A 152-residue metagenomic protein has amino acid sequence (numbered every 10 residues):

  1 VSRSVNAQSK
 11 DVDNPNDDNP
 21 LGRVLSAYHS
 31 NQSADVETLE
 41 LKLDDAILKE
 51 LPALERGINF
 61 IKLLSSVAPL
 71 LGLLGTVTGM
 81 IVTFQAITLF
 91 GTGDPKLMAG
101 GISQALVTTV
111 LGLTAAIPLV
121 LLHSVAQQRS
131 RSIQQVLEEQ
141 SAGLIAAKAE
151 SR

Functional and structural regions predicted by a protein language model:
V1-L70, M80-T92, L121-R152: Predominantly long cytosolic amphipathic alpha-helical stalk/bundle segments
V67-L74, T114-P118: Internal alpha-helical transmembrane segments of multipass membrane proteins, especially hydrophobic lipid-embedded
K96-H123, Q127: Pore-lining and gate-forming transmembrane alpha-helices of multi-pass membrane transport proteins
